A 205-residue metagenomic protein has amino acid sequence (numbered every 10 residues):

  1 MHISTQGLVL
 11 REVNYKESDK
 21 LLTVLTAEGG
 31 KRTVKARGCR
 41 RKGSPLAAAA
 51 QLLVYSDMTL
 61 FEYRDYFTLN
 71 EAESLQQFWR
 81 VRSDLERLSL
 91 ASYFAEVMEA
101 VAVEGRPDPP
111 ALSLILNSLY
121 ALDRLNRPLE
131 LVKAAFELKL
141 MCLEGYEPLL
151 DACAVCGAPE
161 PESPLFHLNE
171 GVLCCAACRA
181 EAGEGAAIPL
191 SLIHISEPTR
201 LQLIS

Functional and structural regions predicted by a protein language model:
M1-S196: Non-catalytic alpha-helical scaffolds and adjoining flexible linkers that form interface surfaces for assembly
I193-S205: Single conserved hydrophobic/aromatic residue that forms the stacking wall/gate of nucleotide- or nucleobase-binding
